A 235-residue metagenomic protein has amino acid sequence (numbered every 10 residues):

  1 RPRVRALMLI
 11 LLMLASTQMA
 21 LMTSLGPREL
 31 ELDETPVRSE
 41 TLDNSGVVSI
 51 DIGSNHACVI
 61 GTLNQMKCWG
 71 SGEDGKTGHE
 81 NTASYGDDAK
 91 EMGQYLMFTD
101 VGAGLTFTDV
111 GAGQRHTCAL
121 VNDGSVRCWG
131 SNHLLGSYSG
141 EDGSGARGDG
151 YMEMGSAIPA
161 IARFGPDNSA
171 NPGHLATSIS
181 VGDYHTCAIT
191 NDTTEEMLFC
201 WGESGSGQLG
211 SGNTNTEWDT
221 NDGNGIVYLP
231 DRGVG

Functional and structural regions predicted by a protein language model:
R1-S39: Secretory targeting signatures
L30-I60, M66-E73, T82: An edge-strand/N-cap motif at the start of beta-rich repeat modules
L42-N44, G102-T106, F164-H174, R232: Short glycine-/Asp-/Thr-/Trp-enriched loop segments that recur within the blades of beta-propeller repeat domains
H56-V59, C68, H116-A119, C128 (+2 more regions): Conserved core positions of repeat-based scaffolds
L63-Q65, S125, T194-M197: Structural motif
W69-M92, R127-S156, F199-L229: Short glycine/serine- and acidic-residue-enriched loop/turn motifs that recur at repeat junctions
